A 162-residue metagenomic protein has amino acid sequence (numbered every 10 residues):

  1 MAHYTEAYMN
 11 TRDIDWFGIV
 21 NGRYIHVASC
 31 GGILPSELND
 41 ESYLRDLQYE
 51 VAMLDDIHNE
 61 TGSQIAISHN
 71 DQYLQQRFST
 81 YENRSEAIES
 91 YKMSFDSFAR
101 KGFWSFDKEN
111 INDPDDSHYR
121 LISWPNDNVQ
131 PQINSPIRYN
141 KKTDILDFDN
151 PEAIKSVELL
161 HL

Functional and structural regions predicted by a protein language model:
M1-L38, Y43: Short N-terminal edge-element motif at the start of the domain
E41-L162: Low-complexity intrinsically disordered segments
